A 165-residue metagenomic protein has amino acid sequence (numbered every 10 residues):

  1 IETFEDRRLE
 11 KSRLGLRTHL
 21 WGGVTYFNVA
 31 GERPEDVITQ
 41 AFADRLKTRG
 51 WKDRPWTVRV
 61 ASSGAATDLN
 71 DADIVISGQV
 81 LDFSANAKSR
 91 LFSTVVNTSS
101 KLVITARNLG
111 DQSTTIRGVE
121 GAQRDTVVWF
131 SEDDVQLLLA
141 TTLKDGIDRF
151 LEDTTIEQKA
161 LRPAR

Functional and structural regions predicted by a protein language model:
I1-D44, E152-R165: A structural "domain/chain start" motif
T3-R8, Q79-A85, A122: Generic short beta-strand segments
S12-G15, A87-L91, V128-E132: Short acidic, glycine/proline-rich loop/turn micro-motifs
W21-R33, R107-I156: Short secondary-structure boundary motifs at beta->alpha junctions and helix caps
F42-K52: Short helix-loop-beta junction
W51-R59, R90, Q158-R162: Surface-exposed patches in mature extracellular/periplasmic domains of secreted proteins
V58-T114: Surface-exposed short loop/turn segments
